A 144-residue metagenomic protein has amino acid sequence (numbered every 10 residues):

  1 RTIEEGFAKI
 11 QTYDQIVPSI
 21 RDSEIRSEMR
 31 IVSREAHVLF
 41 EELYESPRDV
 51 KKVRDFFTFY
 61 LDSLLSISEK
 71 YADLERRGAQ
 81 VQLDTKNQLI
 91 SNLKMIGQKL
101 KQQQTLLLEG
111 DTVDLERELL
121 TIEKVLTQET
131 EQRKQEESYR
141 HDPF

Functional and structural regions predicted by a protein language model:
R1-Y44: Membrane-proximal, non-transmembrane interface segments of integral membrane proteins
E41-V53, T58-F144: Long amphipathic all-alpha helical oligomerization modules
